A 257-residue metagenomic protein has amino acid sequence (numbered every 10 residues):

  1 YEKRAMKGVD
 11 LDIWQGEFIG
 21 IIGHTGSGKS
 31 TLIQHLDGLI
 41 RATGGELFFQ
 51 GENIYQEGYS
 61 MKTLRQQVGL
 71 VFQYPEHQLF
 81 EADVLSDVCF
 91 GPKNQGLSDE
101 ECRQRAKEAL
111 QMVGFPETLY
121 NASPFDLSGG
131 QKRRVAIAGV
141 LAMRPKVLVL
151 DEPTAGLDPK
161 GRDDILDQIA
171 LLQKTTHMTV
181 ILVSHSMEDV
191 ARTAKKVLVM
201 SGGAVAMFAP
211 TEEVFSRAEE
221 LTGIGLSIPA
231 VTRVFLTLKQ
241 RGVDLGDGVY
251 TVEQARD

Functional and structural regions predicted by a protein language model:
I22-H24: The feature captures the beta-strand-to-loop junction immediately N-terminal to the Walker
D37: Helix-to-loop junction immediately C-terminal to a conserved catalytic motif
E46-T63: ABC ATPase NBD Q-loop/coupling interface
E100-T118: Conserved ABC ATPase "signature" region
S123-L127, Q131: Conserved ABC ATPase signature
R144: Conserved catalytic motifs of ABC-family nucleotide-binding domains
L148-D151: Catalytic Walker B motif of ABC-type/P-loop ATPase nucleotide-binding domains
